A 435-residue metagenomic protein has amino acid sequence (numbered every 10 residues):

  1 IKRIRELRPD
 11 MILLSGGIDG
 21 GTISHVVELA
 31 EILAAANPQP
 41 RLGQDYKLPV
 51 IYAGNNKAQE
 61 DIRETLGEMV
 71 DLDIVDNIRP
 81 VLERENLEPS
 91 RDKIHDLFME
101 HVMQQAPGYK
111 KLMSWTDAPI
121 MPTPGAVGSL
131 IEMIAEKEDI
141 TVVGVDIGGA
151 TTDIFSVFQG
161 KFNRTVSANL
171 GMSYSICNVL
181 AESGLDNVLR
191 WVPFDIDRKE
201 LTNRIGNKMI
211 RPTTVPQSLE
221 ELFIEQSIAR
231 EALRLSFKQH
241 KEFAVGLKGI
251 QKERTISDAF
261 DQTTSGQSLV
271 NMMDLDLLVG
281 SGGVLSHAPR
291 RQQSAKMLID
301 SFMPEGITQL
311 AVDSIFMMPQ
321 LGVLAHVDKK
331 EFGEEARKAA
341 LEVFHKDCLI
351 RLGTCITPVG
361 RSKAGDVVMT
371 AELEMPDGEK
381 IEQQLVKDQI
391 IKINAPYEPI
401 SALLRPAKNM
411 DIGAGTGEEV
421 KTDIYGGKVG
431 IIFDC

Functional and structural regions predicted by a protein language model:
I1-T141, E221-R230, Q239-H240, A244 (+3 more regions): Nucleotide/phosphate-binding catalytic cleft detector across ATP-hydrolyzing and phosphate-transferring enzymes
W115, T213-L219, M303-I307: Charged, low-complexity surface segments at secondary-structure and domain boundaries
E132-T202, P289-V312: Glycine-rich phosphate-binding loop of actin/hexokinase-like ATP-binding domains
V157-G160, M172, I176, L235-E242 (+2 more regions): Short, well-ordered loop/turn and helix-capping segments at boundaries between secondary-structure elements and domains
I176-D195, T214-Q217, G417-E418, Y425-C435: Catalytic P-loop NTP-binding/switch module of NTPases
D186-K252: A glycine- and small/hydrophobic-rich beta-loop-beta segment that serves as a flexible "lid/hinge" or phosphate-binding
